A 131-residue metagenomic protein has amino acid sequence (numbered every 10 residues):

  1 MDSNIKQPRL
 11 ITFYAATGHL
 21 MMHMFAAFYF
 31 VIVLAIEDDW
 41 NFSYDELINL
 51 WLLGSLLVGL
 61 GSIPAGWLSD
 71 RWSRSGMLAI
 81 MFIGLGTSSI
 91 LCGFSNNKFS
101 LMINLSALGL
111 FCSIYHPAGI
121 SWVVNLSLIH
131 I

Functional and structural regions predicted by a protein language model:
I11-A16, L78, L101: Hydrophobic alpha-helix/TM-entry signal in multi-pass membrane transporters
Y14-Y44: Extracytoplasmic
A27, S55-I63: Residue-level signature of mid-helix packing/kink "hotspots" within the transmembrane helices of 12-pass Major
L34, I63-W67, I120-S121: Small-residue-mediated transmembrane helix hinge/kink sites in multi-pass secondary transporters
I48-S55: Short hydrophobic/aromatic, small-residue-rich stretches within specific transmembrane helices of secondary active
L60-N96: Conserved MFS/SLC helix-loop-helix module at the cytosolic interface between two early adjacent transmembrane helices
S88, F99-A107: Paired small-residue
N104-I129: Cytoplasmic helix-loop-helix junction between adjacent transmembrane helices in 12-TM secondary transporters
